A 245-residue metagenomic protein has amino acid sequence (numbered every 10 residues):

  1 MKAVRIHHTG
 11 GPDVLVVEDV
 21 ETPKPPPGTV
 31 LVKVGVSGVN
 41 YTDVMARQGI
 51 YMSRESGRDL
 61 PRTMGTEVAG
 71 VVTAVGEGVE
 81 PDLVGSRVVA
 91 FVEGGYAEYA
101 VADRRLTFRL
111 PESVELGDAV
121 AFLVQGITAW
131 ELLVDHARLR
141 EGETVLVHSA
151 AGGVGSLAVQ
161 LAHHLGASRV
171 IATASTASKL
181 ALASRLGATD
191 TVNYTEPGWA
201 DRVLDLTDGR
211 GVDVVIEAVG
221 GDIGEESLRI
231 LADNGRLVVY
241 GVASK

Functional and structural regions predicted by a protein language model:
G11-P12, V20-A69: N-terminal glycine-rich beta->alpha transition that marks the start or flank of a dinucleotide-binding site
A69-V92: A glycine-/small-residue-rich N-terminal strand-loop-strand element that serves as the cofactor-binding glycine loop
L83, V120-P197: Mid-domain Rossmann-like dinucleotide-binding core that forms the NAD(H)/NADP(H) cofactor-binding site
V89, L146, V215-I216: N-terminal Rossmann-like NAD(P) cofactor-binding module of classical short-chain dehydrogenase/reductase
V92-R104: A structural motif shared across PLP-dependent enzymes of the aminotransferase-like
E112-G117, R138-T144, G209-R210: Short helix-loop-beta connector
A167, A183, A218-K245: Glycine-rich phosphate-binding loop and adjacent beta-alpha segment of Rossmann(oid) nucleotide-cofactor-binding
W199-G209: Short amphipathic alpha-helix with an adjacent loop that forms part of the alpha/beta core around
